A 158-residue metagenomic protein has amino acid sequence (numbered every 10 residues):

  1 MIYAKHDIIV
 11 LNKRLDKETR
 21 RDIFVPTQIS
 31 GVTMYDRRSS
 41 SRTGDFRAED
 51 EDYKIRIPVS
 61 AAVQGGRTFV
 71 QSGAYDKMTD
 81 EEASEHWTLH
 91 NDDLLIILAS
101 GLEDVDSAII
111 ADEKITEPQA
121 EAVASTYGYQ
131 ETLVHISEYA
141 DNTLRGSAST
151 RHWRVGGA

Functional and structural regions predicted by a protein language model:
M1-S30, Y35: N-terminal intrinsically disordered, low-complexity, charge/repeat-rich segments that act as generic
F24-A158: Short, conserved turn/kink motifs that form compact alpha/beta structural patches or helix kinks used as
